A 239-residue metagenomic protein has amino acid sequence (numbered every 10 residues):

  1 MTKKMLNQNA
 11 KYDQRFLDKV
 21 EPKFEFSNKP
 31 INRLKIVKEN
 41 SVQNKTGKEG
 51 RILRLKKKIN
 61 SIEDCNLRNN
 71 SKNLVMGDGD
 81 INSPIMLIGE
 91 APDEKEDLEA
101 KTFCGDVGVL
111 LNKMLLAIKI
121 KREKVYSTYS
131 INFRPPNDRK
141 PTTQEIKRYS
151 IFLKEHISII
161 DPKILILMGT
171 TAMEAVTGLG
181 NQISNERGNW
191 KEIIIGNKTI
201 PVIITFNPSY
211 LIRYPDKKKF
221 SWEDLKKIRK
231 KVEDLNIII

Functional and structural regions predicted by a protein language model:
M1-R15: Long terminal accessory regions outside catalytic cores
Y12, F16-K19, F24-I239: A polyanion-binding, active-site-adjacent surface
